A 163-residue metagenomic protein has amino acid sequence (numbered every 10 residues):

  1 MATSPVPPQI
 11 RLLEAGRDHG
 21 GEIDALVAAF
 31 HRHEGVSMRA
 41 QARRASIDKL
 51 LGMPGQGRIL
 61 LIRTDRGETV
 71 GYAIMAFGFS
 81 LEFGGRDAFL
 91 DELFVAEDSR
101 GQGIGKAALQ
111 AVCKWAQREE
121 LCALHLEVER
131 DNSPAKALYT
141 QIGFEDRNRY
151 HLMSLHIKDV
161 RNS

Functional and structural regions predicted by a protein language model:
Q9-A25, V36: A short beta-loop-alpha structural element at the N-terminal edge of CoA-dependent acyl/N-acetyltransferase catalytic
D24-K49: Conserved GNAT-fold acetyl-CoA-binding loop/helix
K49-L61, F89: A short helix-loop-beta-strand connector motif used in the catalytic cores of GNAT acetyltransferases and, in some
L61, E68-F77, F89: Conserved beta-strand in the GNAT
G85-E97: Conserved acetyl-CoA binding element of GNAT-fold acetyltransferases
V95, G101-K114, A137-Q141: Conserved acetyl-CoA-binding loop-helix of GNAT-fold acetyltransferases
C122-A135, S154-K158: Conserved beta-strand-loop-alpha-helix junction that forms the acyl-donor binding cleft
T140-R149: Conserved acetyl-CoA-binding loop of GNAT-fold acetyltransferases
